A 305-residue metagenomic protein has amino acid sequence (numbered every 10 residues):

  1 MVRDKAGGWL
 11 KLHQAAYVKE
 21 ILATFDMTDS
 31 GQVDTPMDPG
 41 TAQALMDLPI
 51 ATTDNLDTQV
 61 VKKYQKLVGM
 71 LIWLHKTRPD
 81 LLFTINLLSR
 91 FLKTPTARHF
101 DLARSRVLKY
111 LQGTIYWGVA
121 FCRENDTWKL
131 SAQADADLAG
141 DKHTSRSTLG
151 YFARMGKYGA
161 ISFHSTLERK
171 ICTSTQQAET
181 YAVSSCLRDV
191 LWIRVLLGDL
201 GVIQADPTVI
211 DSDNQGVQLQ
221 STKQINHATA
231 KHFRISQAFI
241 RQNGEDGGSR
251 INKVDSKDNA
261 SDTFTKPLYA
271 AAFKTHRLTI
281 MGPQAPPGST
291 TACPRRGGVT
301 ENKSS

Functional and structural regions predicted by a protein language model:
M1, Q14-A15, P39, A134-A136 (+3 more regions): Residues immediately flanking
M1-W117, D255, T263-T265: C-terminal reverse transcriptase regions that engage the nucleic-acid substrate
V18, L22, Q43, L71 (+12 more regions): Mobile genetic element proteins and their domesticated derivatives, centered on retroelements and DNA transposons
L56-Y64, T77, R98, N125-D126 (+3 more regions): Secondary-structure capping and boundary motifs in well-ordered enzyme cores
L71, A132-Q176: RNase H-like nuclease fold core
L92-K93, T127-W128, L138-K142, A160-I161 (+2 more regions): Flexible loop/turn segments at secondary-structure boundaries
K109-A136, Q204: Structured nucleic-acid-interacting core domains from mobile-element enzymes and related host factors, especially RNase
K129, T166-S305: RNase H-like nuclease module associated with reverse transcription
